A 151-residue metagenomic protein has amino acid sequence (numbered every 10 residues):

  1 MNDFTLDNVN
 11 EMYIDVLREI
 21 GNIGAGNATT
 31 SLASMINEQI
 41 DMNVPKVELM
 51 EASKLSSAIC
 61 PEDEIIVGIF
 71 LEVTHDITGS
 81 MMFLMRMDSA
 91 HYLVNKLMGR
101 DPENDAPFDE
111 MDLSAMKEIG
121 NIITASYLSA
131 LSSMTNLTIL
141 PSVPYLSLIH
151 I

Functional and structural regions predicted by a protein language model:
N2-R18: Disorder-to-helix initiation segments
I14, R18-P45, L49-S57, V67-L71 (+1 more regions): The feature marks the first
L17, L131-M134: Charged, low-complexity helical/coil segments in non-catalytic cytosolic or luminal regions
G24, L32, I123, Y127-L131: Short, structured motif recognition centered on aromatic/hydrophobic residues
I36-V44, M134-V143: Flexible, glycine/charged-enriched surface loops at secondary-structure junctions
K54-M111: Generalized protein targeting/export and membrane-interface segments
E110-E118: Alpha/propeptide regions of enzymes that mature by internal proteolysis
I149-I151: Conserved small/polar residues in nucleotide/adenosyl-binding loops
